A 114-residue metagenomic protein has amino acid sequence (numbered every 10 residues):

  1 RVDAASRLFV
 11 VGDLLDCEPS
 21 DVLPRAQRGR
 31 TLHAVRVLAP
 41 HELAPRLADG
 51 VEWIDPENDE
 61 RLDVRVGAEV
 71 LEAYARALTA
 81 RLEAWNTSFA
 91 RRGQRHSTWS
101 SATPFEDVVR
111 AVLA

Functional and structural regions predicted by a protein language model:
R1: A short acidic-Thr-Gly-centered motif at the start of a beta-strand
A4, D16-A114: Von Willebrand factor type A / integrin I
R7-D13: Acidic beta-strand-to-loop metal/phosphate-binding motif
